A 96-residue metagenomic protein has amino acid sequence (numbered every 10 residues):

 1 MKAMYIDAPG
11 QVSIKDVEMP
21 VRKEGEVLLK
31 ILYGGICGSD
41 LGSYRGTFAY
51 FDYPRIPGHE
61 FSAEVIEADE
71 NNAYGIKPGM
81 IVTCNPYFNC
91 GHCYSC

Functional and structural regions predicted by a protein language model:
M1-K2: Extreme N-terminal starter segment of soluble prokaryotic enzymes
Y5-D7, R45, E67: Residue-level signal for short segments within beta-strands and strand-turn junctions of well-structured beta-sheet
D7-G10, F88: A generic beta-sheet turn/junction motif
Q11-I14, G38-S39: Short N-terminal binding/cap micro-motifs at the start of the first secondary-structure element
D16-E18: Generic structural detector for well-ordered beta-strands
P20-G34, T47-Y94: Glycine-rich beta-strand-centered segment in the early N-terminal region that forms part of a ligand/cofactor-binding
S39-R45: Cytochrome P450 core scaffold surrounding the K-helix E-X-X-R motif and the conserved "meander" helix-loop region
G42, Y94-S95: Short aromatic-enriched loop/helix-cap "lid" or pocket-rim segments at secondary-structure transitions that line
